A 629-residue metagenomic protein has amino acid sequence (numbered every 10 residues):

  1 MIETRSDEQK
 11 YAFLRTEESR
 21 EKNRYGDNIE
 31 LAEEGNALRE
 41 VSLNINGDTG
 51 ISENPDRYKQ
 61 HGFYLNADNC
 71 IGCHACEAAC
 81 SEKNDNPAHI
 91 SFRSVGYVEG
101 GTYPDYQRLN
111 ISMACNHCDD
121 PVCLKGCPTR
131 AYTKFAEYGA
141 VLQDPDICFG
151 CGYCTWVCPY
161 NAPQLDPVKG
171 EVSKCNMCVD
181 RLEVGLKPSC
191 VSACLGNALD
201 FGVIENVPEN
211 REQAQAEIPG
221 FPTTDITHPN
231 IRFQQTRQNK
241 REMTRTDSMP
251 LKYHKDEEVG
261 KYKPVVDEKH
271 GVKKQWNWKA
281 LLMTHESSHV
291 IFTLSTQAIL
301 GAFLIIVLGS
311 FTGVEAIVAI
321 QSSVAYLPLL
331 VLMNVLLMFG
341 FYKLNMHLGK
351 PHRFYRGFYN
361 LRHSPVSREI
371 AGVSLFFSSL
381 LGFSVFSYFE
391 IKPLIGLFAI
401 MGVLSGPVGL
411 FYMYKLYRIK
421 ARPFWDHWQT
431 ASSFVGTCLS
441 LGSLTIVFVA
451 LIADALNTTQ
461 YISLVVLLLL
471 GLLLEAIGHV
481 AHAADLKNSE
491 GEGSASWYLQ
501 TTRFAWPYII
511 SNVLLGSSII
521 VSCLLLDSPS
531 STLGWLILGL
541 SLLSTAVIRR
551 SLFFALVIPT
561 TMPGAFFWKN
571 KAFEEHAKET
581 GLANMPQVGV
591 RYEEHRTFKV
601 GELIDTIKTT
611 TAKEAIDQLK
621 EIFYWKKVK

Functional and structural regions predicted by a protein language model:
M1-L294, A302-F311, A316, V335 (+1 more regions): Non-ligating segments of multi-cofactor redox enzymes
I29, G47, S310, L329-I391: Long, hydrophobic/aromatic-enriched structural stretches that serve as scaffold segments
D56-D68, A280-G301, V318-Y342, N360-S374 (+1 more regions): Membrane-entry segments of alpha-helical transmembrane domains in multi-pass membrane proteins
G271-M283, P328-L329, M346-F358, V408-R418 (+1 more regions): Hydrophobic, membrane-facing alpha-helical anchors
E286-S287, I291-A298, V314-Q321, H363-S364 (+2 more regions): Long, contiguous internal "core" modules enriched in hydrophobic/ aromatic residues
L348-R356, Y417-A421, K487-N488, F554-T561: Juxtamembrane/interfacial segments flanking transmembrane helices
A484-F504, V557-I604: Cytosolic/matrix-facing juxtamembrane and C-terminal tails of multi-pass cellular membrane proteins
S517-L524, E579-K629: Primarily interfacial, aromatic-capped hydrophobic alpha-helices that serve as membrane anchors
